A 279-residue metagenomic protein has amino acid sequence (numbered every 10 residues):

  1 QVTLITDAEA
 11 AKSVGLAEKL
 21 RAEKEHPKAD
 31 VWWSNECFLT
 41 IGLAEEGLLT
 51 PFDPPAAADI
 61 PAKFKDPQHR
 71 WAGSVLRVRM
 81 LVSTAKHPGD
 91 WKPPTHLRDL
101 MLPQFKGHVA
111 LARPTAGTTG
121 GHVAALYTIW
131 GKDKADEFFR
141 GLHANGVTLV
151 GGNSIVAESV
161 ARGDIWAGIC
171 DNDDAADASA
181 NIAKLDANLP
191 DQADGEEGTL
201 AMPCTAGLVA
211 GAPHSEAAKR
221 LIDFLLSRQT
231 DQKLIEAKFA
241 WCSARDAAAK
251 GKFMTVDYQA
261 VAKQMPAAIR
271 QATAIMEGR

Functional and structural regions predicted by a protein language model:
Q1-L39: Early extracytoplasmic/lumenal segment of secretory-pathway proteins
T6, P67-G73, S83-A85, D90-K92 (+3 more regions): Short beta-strand->loop
P27-W32, T50-L81, R98, H108-L111: A structural signal for short loop-to-beta-strand junctions that line the ligand-binding cleft of periplasmic/secreted
L43-P51, A62-H69, D177-A193: Ligand-binding "clamshell"
D59-K63, L76-R77, F138-H143, T148-V150 (+1 more regions): Periplasmic-binding protein-like
L81-H87, T128, A201-A217, L234: A bilobed periplasmic-binding-protein/Venus flytrap-type ligand-binding module shared by bacterial periplasmic
G107-P114, F224-R245: Periplasmic-binding protein-like
P114, T118-G121, A125-P190: Ligand-binding pocket segment of bilobal, Venus flytrap-like solute-binding proteins
